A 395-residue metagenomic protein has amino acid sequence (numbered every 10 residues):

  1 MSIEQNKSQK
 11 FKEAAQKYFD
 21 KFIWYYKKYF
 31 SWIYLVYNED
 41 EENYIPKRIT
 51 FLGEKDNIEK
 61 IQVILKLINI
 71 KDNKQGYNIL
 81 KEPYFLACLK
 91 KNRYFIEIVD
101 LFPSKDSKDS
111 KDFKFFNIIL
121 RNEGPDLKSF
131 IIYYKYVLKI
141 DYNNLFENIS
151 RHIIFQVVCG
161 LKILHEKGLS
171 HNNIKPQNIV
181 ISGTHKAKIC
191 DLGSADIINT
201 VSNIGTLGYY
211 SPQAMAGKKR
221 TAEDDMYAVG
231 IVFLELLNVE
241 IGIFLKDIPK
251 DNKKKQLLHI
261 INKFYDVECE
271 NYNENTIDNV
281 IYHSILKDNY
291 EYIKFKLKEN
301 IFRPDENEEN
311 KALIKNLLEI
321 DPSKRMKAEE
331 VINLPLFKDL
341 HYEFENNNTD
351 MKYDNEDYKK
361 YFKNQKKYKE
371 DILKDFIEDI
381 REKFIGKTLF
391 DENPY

Functional and structural regions predicted by a protein language model:
N69-N92: The N-lobe alphaC helix and its flanking beta3-alphaC-beta4 segment of protein kinase-like domains, centered on
E97-F116: Short beta-strand micro-motifs within the conserved protein kinase catalytic domain, predominantly in the N-lobe
F113-D126: Conserved short submotifs of the Hanks-type protein kinase catalytic core that shape the nucleotide-binding pocket
I153-I154: Activation segment signature within eukaryotic-like protein kinase domains
H165-I181: Catalytic-loop of the protein kinase fold
V201-A214: Conserved activation segment of eukaryotic-like protein kinases, specifically the C-terminal portion of the activation
A222, I231-L297: Conserved C-lobe activation region of Hanks-type protein kinase-like domains
E319-K324, A328-F344: Terminal C-lobe "cap" of eukaryotic-type protein kinase domains
